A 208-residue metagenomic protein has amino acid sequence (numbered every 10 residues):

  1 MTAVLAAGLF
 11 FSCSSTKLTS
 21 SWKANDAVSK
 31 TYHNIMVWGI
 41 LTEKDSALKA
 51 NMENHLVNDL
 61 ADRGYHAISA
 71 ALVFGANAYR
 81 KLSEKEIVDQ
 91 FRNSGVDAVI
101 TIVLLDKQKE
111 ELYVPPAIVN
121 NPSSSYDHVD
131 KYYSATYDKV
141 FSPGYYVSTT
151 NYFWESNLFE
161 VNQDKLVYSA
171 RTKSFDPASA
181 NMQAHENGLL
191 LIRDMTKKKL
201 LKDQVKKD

Functional and structural regions predicted by a protein language model:
L9-S12: C-terminal motif of bacterial Sec signal peptides marking the signal peptidase cleavage site
S14-H33, D130-D208: C-terminal/domain-edge helix-coil "capping" segments
L18-K23, A50-H55, V119-N121: Short acidic/polar alpha-helix capping motifs at helix-coil junctions
W38-L112: N-terminal segment of the mature soluble domain
E43, A50, D127-H128, E160: Acidic/polar residues at beta-strand termini and the immediately following turn/coil
K81-L158: Surface-exposed short loop/turn segments
